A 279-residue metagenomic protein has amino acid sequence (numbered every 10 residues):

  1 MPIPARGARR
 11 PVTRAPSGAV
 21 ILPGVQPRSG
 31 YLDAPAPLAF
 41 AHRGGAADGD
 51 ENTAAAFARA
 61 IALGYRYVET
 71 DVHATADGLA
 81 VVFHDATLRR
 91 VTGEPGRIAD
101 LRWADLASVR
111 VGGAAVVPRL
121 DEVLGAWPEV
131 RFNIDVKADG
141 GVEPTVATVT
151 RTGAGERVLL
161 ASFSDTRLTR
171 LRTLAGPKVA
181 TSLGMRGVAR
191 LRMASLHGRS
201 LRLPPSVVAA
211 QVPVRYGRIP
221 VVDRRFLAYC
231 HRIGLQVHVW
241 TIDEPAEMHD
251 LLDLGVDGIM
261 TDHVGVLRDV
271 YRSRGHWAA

Functional and structural regions predicted by a protein language model:
R6-G7, V12-A279: Phosphate-group recognition and catalysis centered on beta-loop-alpha active-site segments
